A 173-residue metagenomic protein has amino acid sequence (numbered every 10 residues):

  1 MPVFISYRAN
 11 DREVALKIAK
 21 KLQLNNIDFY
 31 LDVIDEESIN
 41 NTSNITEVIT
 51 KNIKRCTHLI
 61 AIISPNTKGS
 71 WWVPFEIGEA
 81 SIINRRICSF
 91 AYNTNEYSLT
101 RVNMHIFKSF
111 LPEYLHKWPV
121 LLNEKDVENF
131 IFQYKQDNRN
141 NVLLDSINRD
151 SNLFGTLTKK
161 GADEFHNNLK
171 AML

Functional and structural regions predicted by a protein language model:
M1-C56, L153-L173: Conserved N-terminal substructure of TIR/SEFIR domains
V3, E13, T94-L173: C-terminal interaction surface of TIR/SEFIR-family domains
Q23-L24, D28, G78-N93: Arginine/glycine-rich "motif VI" loop of SF2 helicases in the C-terminal RecA-like domain
N40-T42, W72, L99-T100: Short Asp/Glu-rich motifs
S43-E47, E76-I77, V102-F107: Short low-complexity, flexible loop/linker segments enriched in glycine and/or proline with clustered acidic
H58-A61: Structural motif
P65-N66, F90-S98: Short beta-alpha junction loops
P65-R85: Conserved TIR/SEFIR loop-to-helix hotspot centered on a Trp-containing motif with a nearby acidic residue
